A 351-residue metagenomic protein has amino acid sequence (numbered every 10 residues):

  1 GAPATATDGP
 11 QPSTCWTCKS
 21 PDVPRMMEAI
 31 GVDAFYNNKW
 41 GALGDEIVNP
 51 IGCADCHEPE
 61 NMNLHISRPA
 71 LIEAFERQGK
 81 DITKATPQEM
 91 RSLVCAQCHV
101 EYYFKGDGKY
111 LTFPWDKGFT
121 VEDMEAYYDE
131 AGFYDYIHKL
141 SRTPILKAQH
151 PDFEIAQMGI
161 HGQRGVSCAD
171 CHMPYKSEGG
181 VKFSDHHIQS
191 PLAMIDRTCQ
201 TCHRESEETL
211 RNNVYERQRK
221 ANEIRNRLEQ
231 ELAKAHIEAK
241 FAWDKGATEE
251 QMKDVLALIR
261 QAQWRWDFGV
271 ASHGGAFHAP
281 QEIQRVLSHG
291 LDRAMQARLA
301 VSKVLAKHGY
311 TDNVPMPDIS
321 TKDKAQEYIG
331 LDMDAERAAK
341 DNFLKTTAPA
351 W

Functional and structural regions predicted by a protein language model:
G1-S13, D45: Long, charge-dense tracts
W16-C18: Amphipathic interfacial helices
D22-V23: Long, low-complexity, mixed-charge
M27-D170, P174-F343, T347: Primarily the internal scaffold of c-type cytochrome electron-transfer domains, especially repeated/multiheme c-type
A350-W351: Long, low-complexity, intrinsically disordered segments
